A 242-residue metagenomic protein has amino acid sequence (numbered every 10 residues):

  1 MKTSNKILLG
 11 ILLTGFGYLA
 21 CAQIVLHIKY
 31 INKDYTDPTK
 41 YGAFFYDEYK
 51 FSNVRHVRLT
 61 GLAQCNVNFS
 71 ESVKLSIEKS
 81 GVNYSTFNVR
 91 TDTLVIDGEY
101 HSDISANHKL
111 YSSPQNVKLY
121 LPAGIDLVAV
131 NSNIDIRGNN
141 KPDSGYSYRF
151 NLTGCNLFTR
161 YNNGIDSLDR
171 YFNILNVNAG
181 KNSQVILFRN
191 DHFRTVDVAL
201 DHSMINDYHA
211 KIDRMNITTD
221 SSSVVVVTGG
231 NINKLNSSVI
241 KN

Functional and structural regions predicted by a protein language model:
M1-Y171, L175-N178, I186-F188, D207-H209 (+2 more regions): Intrinsically disordered, low-complexity terminal regions
H192: Flexible, glycine/small-residue-enriched loop-and-beta-strand segment within the central core of proteins
V196-D197: Intrinsically disordered, low-complexity Phe-enriched regions
